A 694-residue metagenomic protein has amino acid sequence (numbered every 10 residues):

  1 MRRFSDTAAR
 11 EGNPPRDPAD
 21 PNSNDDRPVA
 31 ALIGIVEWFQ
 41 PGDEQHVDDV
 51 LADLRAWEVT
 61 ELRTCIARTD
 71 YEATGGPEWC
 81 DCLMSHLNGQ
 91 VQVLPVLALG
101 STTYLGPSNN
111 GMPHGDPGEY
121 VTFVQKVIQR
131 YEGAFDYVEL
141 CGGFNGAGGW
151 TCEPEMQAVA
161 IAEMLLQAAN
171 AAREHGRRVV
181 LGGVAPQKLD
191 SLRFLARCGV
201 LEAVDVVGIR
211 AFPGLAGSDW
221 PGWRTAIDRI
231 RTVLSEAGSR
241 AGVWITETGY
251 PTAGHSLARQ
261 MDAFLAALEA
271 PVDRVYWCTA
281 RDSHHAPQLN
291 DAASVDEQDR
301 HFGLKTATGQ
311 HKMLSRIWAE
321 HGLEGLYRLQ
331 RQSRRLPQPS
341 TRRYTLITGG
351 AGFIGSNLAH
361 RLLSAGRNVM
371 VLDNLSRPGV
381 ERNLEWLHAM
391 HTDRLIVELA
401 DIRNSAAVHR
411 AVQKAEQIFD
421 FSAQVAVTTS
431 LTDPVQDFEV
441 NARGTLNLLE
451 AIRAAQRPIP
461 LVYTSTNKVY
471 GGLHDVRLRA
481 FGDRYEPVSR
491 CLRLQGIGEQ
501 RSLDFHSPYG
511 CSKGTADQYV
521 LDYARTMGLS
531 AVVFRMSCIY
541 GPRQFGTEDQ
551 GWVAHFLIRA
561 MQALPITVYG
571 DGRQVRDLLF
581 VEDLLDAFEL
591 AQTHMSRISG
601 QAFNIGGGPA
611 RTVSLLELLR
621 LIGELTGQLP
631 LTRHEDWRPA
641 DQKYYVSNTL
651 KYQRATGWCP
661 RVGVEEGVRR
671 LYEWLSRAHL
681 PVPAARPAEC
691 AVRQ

Functional and structural regions predicted by a protein language model:
D20-K126, E132, E139, N145: N-terminal substrate-binding region of glycoside hydrolase catalytic domains
A31-E37, L62-T64, V93-L97, V138-L140 (+4 more regions): Hydrophobic faces of well-ordered beta-strands that scaffold small-molecule active sites in alpha/beta enzyme cores
E44-H46, T74-E78, L105-V206, R210-T232 (+3 more regions): Active-site cleft segment of glycoside hydrolase catalytic domains centered on the general acid/base Glu
G115, H255, R403, T432 (+9 more regions): Residue-level signal for the nucleotide or nucleotide-sugar donor/cofactor binding architecture
H255-R259, Y276-R334: Aromatic-rich peripheral "rim/lid" segments of glycoside hydrolase catalytic domains that contact and position glycan
S333-S537: N-terminal Rossmann-like NAD(P)+-binding domain of SDR-like oxidoreductases, especially those catalyzing
L358, S364, A400, I558-Q694: C-terminal substrate-binding subdomain of Rossmann-fold SDR/epimerase-dehydratase oxidoreductases
L473-Q495, P508, G514, Q518-Q592 (+1 more regions): NAD(P)-dependent short-chain dehydrogenase/reductase
